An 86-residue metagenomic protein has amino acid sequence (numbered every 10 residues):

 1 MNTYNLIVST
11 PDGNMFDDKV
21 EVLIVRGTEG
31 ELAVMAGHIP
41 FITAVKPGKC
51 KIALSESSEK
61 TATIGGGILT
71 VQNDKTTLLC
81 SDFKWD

Functional and structural regions predicted by a protein language model:
M1-T3: Intrinsically disordered, compositionally biased charged tails
N5-D86: Compact, glycine-rich, soluble single-domain proteins
